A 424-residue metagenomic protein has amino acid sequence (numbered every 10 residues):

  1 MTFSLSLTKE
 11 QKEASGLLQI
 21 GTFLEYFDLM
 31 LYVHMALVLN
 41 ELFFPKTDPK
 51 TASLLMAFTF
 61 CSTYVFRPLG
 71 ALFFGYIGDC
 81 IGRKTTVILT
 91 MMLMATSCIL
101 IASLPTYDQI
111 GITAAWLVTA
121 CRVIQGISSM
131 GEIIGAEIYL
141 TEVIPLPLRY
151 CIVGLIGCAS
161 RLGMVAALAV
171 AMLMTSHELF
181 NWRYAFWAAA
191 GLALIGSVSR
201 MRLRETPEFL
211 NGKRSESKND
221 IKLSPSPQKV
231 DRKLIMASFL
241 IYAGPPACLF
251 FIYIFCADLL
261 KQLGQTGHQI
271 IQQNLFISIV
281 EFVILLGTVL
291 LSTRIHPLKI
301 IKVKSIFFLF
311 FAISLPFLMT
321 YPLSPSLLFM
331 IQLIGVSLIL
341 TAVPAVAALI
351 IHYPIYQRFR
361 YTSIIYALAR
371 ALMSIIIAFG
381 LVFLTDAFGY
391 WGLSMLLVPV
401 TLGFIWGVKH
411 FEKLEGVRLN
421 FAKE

Functional and structural regions predicted by a protein language model:
V33, D231-F282, S374: Extracytoplasmic gate region of multi-pass secondary transporters
P45, M92-I110, F307-P322: C-terminal ends and interior cores of transmembrane alpha-helices in multi-pass membrane transporters/permeases
G70-R83, I284-K299: Helix-to-loop junctions at the C-terminal end of transmembrane segments in multipass secondary transporters
I110-M130, P325-T341: Hydrophobic core of transmembrane alpha-helices in multi-pass small-molecule transporters, especially MFS/SLC-type
C121-C158: Cytoplasmic helix-loop-helix junction between adjacent transmembrane helices in 12-TM secondary transporters
L148-M172, L192, S363-I377: Glycine-rich segments within core transmembrane alpha-helices of 12-TM secondary carriers
G196-L203, M395-E424: Multi-pass alpha-helical transporter architecture, strongest for 12-TM Major Facilitator/SLC carriers used
K299-P344: C-terminal transmembrane helical hairpin of 12-TM major facilitator-type secondary transporters
